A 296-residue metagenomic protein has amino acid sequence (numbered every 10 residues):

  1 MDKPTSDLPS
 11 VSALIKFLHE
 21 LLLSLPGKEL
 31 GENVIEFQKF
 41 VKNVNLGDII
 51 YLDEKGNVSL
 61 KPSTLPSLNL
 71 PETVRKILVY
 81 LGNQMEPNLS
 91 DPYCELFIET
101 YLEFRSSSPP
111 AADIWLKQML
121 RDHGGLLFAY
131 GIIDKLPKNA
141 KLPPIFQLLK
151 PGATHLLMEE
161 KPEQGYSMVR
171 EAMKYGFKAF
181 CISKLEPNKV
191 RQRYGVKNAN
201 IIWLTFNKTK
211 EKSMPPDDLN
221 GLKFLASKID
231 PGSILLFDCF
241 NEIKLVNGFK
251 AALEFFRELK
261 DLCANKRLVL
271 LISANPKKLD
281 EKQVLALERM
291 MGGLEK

Functional and structural regions predicted by a protein language model:
K3-I132: Amphipathic alpha-helical protein-interaction segments
D134-R191: Glycine-rich P-loop/Walker A and Walker A-like loops and their local beta1-loop-alpha1 context in P-loop NTPases
L156, I234-F237, L271: Structural motif
Y175, P231, N265-K266: Helix C-cap/helix->beta junction micro-motif
F180-E242, F249: Conserved inter-motif catalytic segment of the P-loop NTP-binding fold
I243-N247, L279-E281: Short, solvent-exposed loop/turn segments at secondary-structure junctions
L253-L279: Substrate-engagement module of ASCE P-loop NTPases
N275-K296: Phosphate-binding/switch region of NTP-binding enzymes
